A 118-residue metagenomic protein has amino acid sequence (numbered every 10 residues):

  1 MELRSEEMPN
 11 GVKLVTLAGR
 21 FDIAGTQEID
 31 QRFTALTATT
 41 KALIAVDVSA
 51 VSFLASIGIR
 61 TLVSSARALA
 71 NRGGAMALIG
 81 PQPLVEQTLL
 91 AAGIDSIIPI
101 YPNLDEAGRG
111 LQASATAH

Functional and structural regions predicted by a protein language model:
M1-S5, F33, A55, G108: Short low-complexity stretches enriched in small and charged residues
M1-T16: Short beta-strand/loop segment at the start of cytosolic alpha/beta domains
R4-E6, I79, Y101: General small-molecule cofactor/ligand-binding pocket signal
P9-N10, S49, D105: Conserved catalytic submotifs in the C-terminal HATPase_c
L17-G19, N103: Active-site donor-binding loop signature of nucleotide-sugar glycosyltransferases
R20-I98: Amphipathic alpha-helical interaction surfaces in cytosolic regulatory modules
P99-H118: A charged, well-structured terminal subsegment
